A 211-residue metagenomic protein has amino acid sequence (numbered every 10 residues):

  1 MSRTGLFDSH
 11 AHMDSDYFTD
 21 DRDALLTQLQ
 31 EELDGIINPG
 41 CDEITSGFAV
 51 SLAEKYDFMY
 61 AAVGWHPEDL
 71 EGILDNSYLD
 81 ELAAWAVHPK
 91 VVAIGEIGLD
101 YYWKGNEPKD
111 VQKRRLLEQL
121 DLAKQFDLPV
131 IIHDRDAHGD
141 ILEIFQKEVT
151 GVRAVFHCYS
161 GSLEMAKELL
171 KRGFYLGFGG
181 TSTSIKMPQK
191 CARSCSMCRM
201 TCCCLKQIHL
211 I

Functional and structural regions predicted by a protein language model:
M1-I211: Mid-domain alpha/beta scaffold segments of enzyme catalytic cores
